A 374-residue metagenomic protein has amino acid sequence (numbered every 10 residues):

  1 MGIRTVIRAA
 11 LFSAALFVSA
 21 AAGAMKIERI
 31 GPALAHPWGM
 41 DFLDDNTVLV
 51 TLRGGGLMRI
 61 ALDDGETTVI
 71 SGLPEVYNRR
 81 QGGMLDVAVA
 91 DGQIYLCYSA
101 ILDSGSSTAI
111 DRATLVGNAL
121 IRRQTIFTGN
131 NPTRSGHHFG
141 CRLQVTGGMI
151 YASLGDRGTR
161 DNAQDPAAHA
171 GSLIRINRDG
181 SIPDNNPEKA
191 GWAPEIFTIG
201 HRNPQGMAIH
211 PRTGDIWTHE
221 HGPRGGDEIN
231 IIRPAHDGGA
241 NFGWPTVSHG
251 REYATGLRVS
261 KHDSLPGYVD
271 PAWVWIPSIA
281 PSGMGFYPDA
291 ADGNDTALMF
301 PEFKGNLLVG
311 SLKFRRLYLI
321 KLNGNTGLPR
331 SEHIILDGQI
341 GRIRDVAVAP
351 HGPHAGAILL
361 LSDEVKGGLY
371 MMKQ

Functional and structural regions predicted by a protein language model:
G23-A35, Y268-A272, R330-E332: A short helix->beta-strand "capping" segment at the edge of beta-propeller domains
R29-G55, I279-F286: Beta-strand-rich domains and repeat architectures in extracellular enzymes and scaffolds, especially beta-propellers
R29-L34, S71-R79, I126-R134, E195-G200 (+2 more regions): Surface loop/turn motifs at the tips and blade-to-blade linkers of beta-strand repeat domains
V50-T51, L96, A152-S153, T218-H219 (+2 more regions): Residue position within the beta-strands of beta-propeller blades
E66-D91: Blade-loop segments of beta-propeller domains
G82-M84, D156-H333, H351-A355, G367-G368 (+1 more regions): Beta-propeller domain segments
T108-Q144: Asp-box/WD-like beta-propeller blade repeats and closely related beta-sheet repeat scaffolds
